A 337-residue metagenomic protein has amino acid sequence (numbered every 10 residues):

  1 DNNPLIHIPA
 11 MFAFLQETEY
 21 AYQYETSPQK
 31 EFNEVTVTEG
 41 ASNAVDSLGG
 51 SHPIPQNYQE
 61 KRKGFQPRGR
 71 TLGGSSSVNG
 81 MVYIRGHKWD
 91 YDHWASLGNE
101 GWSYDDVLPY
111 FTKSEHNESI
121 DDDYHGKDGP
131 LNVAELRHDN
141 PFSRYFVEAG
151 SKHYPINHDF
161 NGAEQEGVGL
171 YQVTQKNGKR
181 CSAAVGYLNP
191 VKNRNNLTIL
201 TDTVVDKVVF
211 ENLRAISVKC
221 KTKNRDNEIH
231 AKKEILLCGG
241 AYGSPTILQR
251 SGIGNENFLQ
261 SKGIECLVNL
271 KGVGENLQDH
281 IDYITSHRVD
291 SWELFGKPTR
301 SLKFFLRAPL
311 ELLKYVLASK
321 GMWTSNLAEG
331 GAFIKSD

Functional and structural regions predicted by a protein language model:
D1-D337: N-terminal redox-cofactor-binding region of secreted/periplasmic oxidoreductases
